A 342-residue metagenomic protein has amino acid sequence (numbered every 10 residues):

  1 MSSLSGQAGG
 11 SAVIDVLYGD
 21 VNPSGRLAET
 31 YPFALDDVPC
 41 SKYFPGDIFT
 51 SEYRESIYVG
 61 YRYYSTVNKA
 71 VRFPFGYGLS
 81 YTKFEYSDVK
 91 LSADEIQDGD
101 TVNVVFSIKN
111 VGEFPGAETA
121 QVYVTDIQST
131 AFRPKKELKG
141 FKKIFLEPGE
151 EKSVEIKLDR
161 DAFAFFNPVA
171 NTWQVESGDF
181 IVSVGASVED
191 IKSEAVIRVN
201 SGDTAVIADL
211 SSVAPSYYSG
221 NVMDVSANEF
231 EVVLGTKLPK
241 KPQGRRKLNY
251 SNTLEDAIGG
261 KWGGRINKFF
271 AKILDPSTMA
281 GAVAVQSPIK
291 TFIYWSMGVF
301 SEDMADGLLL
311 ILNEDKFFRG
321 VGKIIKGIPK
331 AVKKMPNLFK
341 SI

Functional and structural regions predicted by a protein language model:
M1-A117, S177, I181-G185: Secreted, periplasmic, or luminal enzymes acting at the cell surface/secretory milieu
T101-N103, E151-E155, K192: Intrinsic-disorder/low-complexity, polar/charged segments enriched in Ser/Thr/Lys/Arg/Asp/Glu/Gln
E113-T130, K136-L138: Short acidic, flexible loop segments centered on an aromatic residue
T130-P168: Intrinsically disordered, low-complexity Pro/Gly/Ser/Thr-rich segments with frequent PxxP/GP/PP motifs and embedded
D159-I207: Terminal connector regions
A195-R265: Charged, amphipathic alpha-helical linkers/stalks
G281-I342: C-terminal non-catalytic accessory extensions
